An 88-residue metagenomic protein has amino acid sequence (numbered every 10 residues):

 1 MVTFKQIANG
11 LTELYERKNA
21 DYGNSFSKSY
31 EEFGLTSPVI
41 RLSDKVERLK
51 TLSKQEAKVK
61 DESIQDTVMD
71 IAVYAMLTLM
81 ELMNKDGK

Functional and structural regions predicted by a protein language model:
M1-K88: Intrinsically disordered, low-complexity regulatory regions that flank transcription factor DNA-binding cores
